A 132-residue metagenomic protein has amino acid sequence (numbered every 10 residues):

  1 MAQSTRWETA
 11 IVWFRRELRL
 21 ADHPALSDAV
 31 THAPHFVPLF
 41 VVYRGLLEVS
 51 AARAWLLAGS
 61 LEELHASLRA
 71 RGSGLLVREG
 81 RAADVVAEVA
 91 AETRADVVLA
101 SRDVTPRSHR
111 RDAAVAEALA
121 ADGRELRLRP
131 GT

Functional and structural regions predicted by a protein language model:
M1-T132: Trp/Phe/Arg-rich N-terminal binding region typifying the photolyase-homology
